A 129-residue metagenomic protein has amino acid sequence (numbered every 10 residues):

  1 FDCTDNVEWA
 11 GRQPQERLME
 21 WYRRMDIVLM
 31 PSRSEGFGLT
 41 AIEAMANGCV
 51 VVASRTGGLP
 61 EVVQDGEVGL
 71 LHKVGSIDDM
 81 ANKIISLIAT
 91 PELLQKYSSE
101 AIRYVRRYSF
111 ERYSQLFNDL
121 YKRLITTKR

Functional and structural regions predicted by a protein language model:
F1-Q13: Nucleotide-activated donor-binding/catalytic signature segment of Leloir-type glycosyltransferases, i.e., the conserved
R12-Q13, E20-M25: Short alpha-helical donor nucleotide-sugar binding micro-motif in glycosyltransferases
R33: Aromatic "clamp/platform" in nucleotide-sugar-dependent glycosyltransferases that forms part of the donor/acceptor
G38-A41, L59: Short glycine/serine-rich donor-binding loops of glycosyltransferases
V50-A53: Short hydrophobic beta-strand element within catalytic cores of glycosyltransferases and related nucleotide-activated
D65-G66, L70-I77, S86-P91: Conserved acidic donor-binding segment of nucleotide-sugar-dependent glycosyltransferases
D79, S86, L93-R107, L116-D119: A short, well-ordered alpha-helix in the C-terminal region of glycosyltransferases
